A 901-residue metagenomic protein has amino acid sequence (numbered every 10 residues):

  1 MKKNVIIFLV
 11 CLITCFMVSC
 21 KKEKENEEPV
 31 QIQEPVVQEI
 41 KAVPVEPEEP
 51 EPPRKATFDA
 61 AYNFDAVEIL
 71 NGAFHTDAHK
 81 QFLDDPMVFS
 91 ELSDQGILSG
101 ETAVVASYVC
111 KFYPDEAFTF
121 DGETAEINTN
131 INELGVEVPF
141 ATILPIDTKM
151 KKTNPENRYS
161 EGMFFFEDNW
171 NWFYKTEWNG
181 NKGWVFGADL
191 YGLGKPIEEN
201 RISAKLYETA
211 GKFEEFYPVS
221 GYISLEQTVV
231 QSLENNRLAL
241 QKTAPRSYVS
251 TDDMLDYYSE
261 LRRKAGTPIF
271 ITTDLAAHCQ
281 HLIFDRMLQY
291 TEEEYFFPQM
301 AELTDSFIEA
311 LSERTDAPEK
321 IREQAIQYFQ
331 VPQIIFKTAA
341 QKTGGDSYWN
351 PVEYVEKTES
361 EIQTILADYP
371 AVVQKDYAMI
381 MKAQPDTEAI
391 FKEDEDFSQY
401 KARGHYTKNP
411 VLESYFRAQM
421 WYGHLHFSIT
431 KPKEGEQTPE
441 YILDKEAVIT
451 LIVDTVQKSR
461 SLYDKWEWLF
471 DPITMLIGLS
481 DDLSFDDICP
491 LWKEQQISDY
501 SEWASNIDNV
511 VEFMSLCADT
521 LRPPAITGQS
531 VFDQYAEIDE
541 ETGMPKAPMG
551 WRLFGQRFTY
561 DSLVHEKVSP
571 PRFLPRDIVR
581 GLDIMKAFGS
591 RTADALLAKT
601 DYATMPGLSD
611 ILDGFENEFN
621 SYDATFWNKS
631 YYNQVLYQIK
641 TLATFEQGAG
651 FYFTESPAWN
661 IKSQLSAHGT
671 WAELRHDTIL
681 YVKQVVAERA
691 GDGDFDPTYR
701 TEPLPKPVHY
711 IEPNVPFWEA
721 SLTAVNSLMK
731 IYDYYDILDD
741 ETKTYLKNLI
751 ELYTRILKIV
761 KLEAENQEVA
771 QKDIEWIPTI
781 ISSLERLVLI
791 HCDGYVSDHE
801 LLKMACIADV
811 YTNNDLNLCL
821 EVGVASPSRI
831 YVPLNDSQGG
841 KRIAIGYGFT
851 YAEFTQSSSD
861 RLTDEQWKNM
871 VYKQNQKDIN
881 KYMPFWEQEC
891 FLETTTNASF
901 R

Functional and structural regions predicted by a protein language model:
M1-F8: Bacterial N-terminal signal peptides that target proteins for export
F16-S19: C-terminal motif of bacterial Sec signal peptides marking the signal peptidase cleavage site
K21-E27: Bacterial lipoprotein signal-peptidase II cleavage site
E27-I69: Post-signal peptide N-terminal segment of mature Sec-exported envelope proteins
P53, Y62-D65, L70-G72, H79 (+1 more regions): Long, non-catalytic protein-protein interaction scaffolds
P53-A103, M163-E198: Boundary regions of SH3-family modules and the immediately adjacent low-complexity/disordered segments in eukaryotic
H75, K80-D84, F118-F166: Conserved beta-strand/loop element in small beta-rich adapter and peptidoglycan-binding domains
